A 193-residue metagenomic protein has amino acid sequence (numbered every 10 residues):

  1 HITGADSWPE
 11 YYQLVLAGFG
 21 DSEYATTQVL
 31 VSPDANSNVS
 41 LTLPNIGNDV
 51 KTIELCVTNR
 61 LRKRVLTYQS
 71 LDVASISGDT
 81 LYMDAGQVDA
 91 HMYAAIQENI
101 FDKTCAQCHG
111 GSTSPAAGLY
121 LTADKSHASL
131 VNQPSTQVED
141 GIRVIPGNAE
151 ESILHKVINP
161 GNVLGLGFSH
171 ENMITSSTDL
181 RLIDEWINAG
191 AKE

Functional and structural regions predicted by a protein language model:
I2-V39, I46-E193: Aromatic- and Gly/Pro-enriched helix-to-coil junctions and flexible linker segments
